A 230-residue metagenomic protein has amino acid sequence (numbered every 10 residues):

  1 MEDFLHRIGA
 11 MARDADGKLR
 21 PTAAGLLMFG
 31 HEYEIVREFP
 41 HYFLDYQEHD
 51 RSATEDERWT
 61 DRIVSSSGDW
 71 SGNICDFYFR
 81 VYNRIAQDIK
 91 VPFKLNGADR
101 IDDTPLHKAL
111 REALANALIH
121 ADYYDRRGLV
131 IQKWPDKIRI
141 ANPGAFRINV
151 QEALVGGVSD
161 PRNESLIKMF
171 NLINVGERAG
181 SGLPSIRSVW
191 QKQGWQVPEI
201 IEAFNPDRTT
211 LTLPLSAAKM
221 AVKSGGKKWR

Functional and structural regions predicted by a protein language model:
M1-D125, K133, I138, R147-S159 (+2 more regions): Active-site helix-to-loop segments that bind/position phosphate- or nucleotide-bearing substrates and donors across
G9, G25, R208-L215: Short C-terminal beta-strand
E32, P143, P214: Surface loops and adjacent helix of pleckstrin homology
I138-N174, A218-K228: Glycine-rich/acidic phosphate-handling loop/turn and adjacent ATP-lid/helix of nucleotide-binding kinase/ATPase domains
A141, P184-I186, E199-T209: Substrate-binding beta-hairpin/strand module that engages nucleic acids
N171-K192: C-terminal amphipathic alpha-helical segment
G176, K192-E199, F204-N205, T212-R230: Short, low-complexity, charged/polar intrinsically disordered tails
